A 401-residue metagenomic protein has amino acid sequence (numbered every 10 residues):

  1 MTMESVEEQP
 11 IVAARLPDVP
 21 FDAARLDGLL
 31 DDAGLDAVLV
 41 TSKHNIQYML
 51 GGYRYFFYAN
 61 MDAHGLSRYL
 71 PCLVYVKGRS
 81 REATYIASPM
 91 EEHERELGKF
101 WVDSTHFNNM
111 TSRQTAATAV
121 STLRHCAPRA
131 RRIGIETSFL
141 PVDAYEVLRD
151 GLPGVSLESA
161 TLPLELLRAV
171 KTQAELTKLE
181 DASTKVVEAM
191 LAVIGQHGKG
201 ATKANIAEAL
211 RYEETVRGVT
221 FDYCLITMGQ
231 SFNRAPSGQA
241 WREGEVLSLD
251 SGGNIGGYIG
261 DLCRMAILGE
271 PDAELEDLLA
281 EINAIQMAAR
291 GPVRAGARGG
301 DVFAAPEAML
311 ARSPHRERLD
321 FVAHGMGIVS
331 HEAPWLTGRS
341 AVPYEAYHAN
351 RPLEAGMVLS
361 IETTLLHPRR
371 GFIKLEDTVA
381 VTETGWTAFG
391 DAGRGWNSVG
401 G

Functional and structural regions predicted by a protein language model:
M1-G401: Active-site neighborhoods and metal-handling regions in enzymes and metal-associated proteins
